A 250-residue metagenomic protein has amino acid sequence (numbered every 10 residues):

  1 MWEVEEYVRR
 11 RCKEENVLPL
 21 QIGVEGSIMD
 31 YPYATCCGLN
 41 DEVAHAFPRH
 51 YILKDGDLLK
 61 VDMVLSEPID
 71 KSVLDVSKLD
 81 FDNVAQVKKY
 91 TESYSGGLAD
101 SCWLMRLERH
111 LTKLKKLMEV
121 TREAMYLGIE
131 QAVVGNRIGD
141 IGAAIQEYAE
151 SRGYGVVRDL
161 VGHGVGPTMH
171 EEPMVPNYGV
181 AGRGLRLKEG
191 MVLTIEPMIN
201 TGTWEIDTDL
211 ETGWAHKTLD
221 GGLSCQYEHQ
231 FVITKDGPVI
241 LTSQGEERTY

Functional and structural regions predicted by a protein language model:
M1-Y250: Active-site neighborhoods and metal-handling regions in enzymes and metal-associated proteins
